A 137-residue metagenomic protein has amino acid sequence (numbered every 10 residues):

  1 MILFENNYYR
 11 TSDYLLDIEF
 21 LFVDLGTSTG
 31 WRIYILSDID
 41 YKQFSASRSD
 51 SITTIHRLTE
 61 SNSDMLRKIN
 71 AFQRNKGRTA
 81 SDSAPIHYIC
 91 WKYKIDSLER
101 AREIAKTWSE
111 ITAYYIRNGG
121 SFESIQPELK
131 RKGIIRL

Functional and structural regions predicted by a protein language model:
M1-K94: Compact alpha/beta protein-protein interaction domains typified by the UBC
T59-L137: Domain-level detector for trafficking modules
